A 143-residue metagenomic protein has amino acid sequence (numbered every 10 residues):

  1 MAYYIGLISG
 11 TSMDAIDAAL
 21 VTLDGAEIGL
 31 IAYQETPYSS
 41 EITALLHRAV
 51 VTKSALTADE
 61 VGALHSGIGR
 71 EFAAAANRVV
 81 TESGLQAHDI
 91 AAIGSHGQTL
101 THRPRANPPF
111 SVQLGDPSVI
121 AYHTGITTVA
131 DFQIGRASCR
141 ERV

Functional and structural regions predicted by a protein language model:
M1-R142: Short acidic/glycine-rich loops and adjacent helix/strand connectors that line catalytic pockets where negatively
